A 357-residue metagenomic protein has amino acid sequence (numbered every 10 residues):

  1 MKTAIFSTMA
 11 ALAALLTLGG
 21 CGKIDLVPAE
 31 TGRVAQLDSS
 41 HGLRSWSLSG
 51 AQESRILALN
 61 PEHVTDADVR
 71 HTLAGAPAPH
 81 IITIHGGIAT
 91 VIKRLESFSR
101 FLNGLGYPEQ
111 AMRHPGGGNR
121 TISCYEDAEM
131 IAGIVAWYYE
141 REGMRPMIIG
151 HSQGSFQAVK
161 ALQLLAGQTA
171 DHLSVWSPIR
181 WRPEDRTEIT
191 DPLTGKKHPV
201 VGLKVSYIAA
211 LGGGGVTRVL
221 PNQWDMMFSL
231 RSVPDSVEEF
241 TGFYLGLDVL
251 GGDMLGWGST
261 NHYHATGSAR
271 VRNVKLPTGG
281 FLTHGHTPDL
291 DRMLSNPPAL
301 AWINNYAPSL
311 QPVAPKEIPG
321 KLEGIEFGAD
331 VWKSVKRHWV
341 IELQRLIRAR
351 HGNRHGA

Functional and structural regions predicted by a protein language model:
M1-A4: Positively charged n-region of N-terminal signal peptides that target proteins for export
S7-T17: Bacterial N-terminal signal peptides
T17-L37: Bacterial Sec signal peptide processing site at the extreme N-terminus
G32-P146, K316-K321, I325-H355: Active-site catalytic motif of lipid deacylating hydrolases and related acyltransferases
I82, R113-P115, A209, E239-F243 (+1 more regions): Hydrophobic/aromatic beta-strand patches that form the interior of the parallel beta-sheet core in alpha/beta enzyme
L95-S99, A158, M254: Short, highly selective alpha-helical patches that border small-molecule cofactor pockets in redox/cofactor-processing
E109, D127-D253: Serine-dependent carboxylesterase/thioesterase catalytic core of lipase-like alpha/beta-hydrolase/SGNH enzymes
L220-A357: C-terminal catalytic-base region of ester-bond hydrolases, centering on the histidine of the charge-relay
